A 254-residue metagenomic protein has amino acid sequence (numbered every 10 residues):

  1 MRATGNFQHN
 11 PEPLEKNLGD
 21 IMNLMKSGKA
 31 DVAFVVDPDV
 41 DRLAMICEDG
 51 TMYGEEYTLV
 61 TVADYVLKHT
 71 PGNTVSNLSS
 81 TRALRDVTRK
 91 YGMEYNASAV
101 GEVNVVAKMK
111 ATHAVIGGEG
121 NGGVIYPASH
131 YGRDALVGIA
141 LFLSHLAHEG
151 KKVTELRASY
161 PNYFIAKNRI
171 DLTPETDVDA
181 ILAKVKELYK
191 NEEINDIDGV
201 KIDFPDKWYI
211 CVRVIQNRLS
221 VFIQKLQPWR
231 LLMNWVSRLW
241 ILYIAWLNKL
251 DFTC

Functional and structural regions predicted by a protein language model:
M1-E149, L156, N162: Phosphate-binding chemistry for phosphorylated carbohydrates and sugar-nucleotides
G150-C254: Catalytic-core signal marking the mid-to-C-terminal active-site face
